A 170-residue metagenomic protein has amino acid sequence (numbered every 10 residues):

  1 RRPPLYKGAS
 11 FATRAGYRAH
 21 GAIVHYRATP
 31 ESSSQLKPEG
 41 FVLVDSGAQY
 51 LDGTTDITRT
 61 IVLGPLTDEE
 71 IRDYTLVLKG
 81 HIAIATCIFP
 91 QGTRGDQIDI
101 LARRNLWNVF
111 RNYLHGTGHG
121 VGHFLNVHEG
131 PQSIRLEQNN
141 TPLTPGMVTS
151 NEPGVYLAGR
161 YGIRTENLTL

Functional and structural regions predicted by a protein language model:
R1-L170: Active-site neighborhoods and metal-handling regions in enzymes and metal-associated proteins
